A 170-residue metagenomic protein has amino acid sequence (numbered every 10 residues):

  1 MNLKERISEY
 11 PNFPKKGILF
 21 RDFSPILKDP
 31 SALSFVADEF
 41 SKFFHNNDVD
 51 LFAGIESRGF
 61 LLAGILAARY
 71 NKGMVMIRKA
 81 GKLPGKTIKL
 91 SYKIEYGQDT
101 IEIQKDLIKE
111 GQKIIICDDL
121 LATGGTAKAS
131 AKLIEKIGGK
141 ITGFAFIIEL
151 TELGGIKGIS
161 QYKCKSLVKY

Functional and structural regions predicted by a protein language model:
M1-V49: Active-site-facing substrate-recognition patch
E5-R6, K128-Y170: PRPP-dependent phosphoribosyltransferase catalytic core
D48-E56: Short glycine-rich phosphate-binding loop at a beta-alpha junction
D50, Q112, T142: Conserved acidic residues
L61-Y70: Short Gly/Thr/Asp-enriched flexible loops that form oxyanion-binding sites at enzyme active sites
Y70-N71, S91-E95, I159-K163: Short, hinge-like loop/turn segments at secondary-structure boundaries
V75-I115: Short, glycine/charge-rich flexible loops or terminal/linker lids adjacent to PRPP-binding catalytic cores
D119, G124: Conserved G/P- and acidic residue-centered "switch" motifs that form tight phosphate/ATP-binding loops in soluble
